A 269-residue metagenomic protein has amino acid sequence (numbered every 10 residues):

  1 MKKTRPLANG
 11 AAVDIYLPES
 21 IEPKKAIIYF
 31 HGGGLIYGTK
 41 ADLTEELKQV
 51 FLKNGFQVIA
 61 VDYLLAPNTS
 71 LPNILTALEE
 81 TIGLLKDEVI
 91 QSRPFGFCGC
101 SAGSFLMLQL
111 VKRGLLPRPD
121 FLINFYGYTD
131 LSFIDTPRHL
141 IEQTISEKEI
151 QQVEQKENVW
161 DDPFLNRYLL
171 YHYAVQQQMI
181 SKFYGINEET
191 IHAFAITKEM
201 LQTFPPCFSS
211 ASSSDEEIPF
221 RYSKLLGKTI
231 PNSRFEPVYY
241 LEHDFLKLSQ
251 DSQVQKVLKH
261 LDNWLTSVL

Functional and structural regions predicted by a protein language model:
M1-E22: N-terminal cap/lid segment of alpha/beta-hydrolase-fold proteins
P6, T39-K40, E46-L47, I59-G96 (+1 more regions): Catalytic nucleophile-loop/oxyanion-hole region of alpha/beta-hydrolase and closely related hydrolase-like folds
E19-P23, I27-V50: Short, surface-exposed "cap/lid" segments of acyl-processing enzymes
G83-E149: Primarily recognizes the serine-hydrolase "nucleophile elbow" in alpha/beta-hydrolase and SGNH/GDSL folds
P119, G127-T203: The alpha/beta-hydrolase serine catalytic core
H192, E216-L225: Conserved alpha/beta-hydrolase "acid-adjacent" motif
T203, S209-A211, D215: Short beta-strand/loop motif that positions the catalytic acidic residue of the alpha/beta-hydrolase fold
L241-V254: Catalytic histidine-centered segment of alpha/beta-hydrolase-like enzymes
